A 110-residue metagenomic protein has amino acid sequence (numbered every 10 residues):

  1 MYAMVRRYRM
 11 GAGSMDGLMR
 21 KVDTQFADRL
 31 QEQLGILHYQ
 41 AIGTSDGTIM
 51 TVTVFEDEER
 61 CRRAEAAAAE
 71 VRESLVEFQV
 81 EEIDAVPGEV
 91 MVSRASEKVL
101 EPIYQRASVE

Functional and structural regions predicted by a protein language model:
M1-M50, E56-E110: Short S/T/G/P-rich N-terminal loop/turn motif that feeds into the first structured element of a domain
